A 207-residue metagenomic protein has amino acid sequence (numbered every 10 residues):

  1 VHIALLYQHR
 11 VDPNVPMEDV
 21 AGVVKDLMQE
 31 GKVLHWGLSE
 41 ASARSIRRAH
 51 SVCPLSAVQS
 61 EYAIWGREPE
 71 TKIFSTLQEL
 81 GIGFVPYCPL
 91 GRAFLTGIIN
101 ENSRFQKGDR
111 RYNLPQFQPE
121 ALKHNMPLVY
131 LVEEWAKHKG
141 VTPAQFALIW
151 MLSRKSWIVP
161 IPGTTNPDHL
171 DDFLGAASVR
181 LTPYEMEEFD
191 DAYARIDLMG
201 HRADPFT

Functional and structural regions predicted by a protein language model:
V1, K32-H35, E133-I149: Acyl activation and transfer enzymes in specialized metabolism, enriched for ANL adenylate-forming modules
V1-E68, K72: Glycine/proline-rich, positively charged, aromatic-decorated active-site loop/lid region on the catalytic face
I3, P16, W36, V58 (+6 more regions): Conserved, mostly hydrophobic/aromatic
K25, N102, T165-D168: Flavin-dependent oxidoreductase catalytic cores
K32, H50-V58, Q78-V85, S156-I158: Glycine-enriched alpha-helix->loop->beta-strand junction motifs that scaffold or abut catalytic
S42, Y62-G66, C88-L95, W150 (+1 more regions): Glycine-rich beta-alpha junction loops
P69-G108, T142: Aromatic-lined glycan-binding groove of carbohydrate-active enzymes
E79, K107-E134, H138, S153-W157 (+1 more regions): Terminal-tail/helix-coil boundary detector
